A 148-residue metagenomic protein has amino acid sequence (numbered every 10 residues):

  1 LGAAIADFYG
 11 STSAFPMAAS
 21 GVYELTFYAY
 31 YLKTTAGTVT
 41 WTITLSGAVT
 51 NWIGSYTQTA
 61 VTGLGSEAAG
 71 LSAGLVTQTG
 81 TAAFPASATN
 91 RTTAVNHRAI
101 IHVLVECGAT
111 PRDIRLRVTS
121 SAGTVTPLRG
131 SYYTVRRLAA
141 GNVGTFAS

Functional and structural regions predicted by a protein language model:
L1-S148: Surface-exposed molecular-recognition determinants
